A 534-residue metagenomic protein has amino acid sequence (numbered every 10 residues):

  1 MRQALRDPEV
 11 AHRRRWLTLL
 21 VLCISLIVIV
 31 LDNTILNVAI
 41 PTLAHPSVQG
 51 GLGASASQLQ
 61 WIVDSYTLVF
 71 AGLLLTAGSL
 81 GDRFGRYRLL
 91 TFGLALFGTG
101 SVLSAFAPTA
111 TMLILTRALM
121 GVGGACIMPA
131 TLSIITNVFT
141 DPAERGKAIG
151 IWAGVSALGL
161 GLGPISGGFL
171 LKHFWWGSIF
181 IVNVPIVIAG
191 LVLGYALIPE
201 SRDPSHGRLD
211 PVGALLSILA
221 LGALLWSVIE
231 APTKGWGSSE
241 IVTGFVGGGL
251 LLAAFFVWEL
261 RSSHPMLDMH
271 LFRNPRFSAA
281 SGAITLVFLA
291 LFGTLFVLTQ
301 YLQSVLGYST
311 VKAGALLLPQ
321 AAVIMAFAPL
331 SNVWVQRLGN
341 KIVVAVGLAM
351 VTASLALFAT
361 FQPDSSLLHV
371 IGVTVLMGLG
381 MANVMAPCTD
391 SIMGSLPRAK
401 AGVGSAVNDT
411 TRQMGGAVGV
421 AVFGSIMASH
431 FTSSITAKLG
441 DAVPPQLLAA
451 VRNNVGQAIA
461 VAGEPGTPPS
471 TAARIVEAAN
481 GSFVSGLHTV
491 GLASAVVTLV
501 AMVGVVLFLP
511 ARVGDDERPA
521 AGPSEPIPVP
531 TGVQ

Functional and structural regions predicted by a protein language model:
R2-A196, P329-S331, L338, T352 (+3 more regions): Transmembrane-helix bundle of Major Facilitator Superfamily
P8, Q58, A189, S391 (+2 more regions): Hydrophobic transmembrane architecture of multi-pass small-molecule transporters
E9, A189-I218, L260-P275, Q336 (+2 more regions): Flexible interhelical linker loops that connect adjacent transmembrane helices in multi-pass membrane transporters
L19-A44, V48-V69, W175, V212 (+4 more regions): Transmembrane core module of solute transporters
I29, Y66, F70, G121 (+11 more regions): Structural signature of transmembrane alpha-helices in multi-pass secondary transporters
L73, G85-L94, A107-L115, I127-T131 (+5 more regions): C-terminal module of multi-pass small-molecule transporters
P185-R202, A220-I229, G248-S262, M502-L509: C-terminal membrane-cytosol helix-exit motif in multi-pass small-molecule transporters
